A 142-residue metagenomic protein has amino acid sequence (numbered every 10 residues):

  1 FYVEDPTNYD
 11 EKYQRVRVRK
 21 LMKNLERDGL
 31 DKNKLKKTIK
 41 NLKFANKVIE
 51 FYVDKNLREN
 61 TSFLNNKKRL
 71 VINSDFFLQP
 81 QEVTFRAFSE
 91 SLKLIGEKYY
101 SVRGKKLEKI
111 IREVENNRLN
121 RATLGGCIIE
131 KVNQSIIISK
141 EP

Functional and structural regions predicted by a protein language model:
F1-K40, I72: Catalytic subdomain that performs nucleotidyl-dependent activation
K20, D28, K37-P142: AMP-forming adenylation/ATP pyrophosphatase catalytic core
